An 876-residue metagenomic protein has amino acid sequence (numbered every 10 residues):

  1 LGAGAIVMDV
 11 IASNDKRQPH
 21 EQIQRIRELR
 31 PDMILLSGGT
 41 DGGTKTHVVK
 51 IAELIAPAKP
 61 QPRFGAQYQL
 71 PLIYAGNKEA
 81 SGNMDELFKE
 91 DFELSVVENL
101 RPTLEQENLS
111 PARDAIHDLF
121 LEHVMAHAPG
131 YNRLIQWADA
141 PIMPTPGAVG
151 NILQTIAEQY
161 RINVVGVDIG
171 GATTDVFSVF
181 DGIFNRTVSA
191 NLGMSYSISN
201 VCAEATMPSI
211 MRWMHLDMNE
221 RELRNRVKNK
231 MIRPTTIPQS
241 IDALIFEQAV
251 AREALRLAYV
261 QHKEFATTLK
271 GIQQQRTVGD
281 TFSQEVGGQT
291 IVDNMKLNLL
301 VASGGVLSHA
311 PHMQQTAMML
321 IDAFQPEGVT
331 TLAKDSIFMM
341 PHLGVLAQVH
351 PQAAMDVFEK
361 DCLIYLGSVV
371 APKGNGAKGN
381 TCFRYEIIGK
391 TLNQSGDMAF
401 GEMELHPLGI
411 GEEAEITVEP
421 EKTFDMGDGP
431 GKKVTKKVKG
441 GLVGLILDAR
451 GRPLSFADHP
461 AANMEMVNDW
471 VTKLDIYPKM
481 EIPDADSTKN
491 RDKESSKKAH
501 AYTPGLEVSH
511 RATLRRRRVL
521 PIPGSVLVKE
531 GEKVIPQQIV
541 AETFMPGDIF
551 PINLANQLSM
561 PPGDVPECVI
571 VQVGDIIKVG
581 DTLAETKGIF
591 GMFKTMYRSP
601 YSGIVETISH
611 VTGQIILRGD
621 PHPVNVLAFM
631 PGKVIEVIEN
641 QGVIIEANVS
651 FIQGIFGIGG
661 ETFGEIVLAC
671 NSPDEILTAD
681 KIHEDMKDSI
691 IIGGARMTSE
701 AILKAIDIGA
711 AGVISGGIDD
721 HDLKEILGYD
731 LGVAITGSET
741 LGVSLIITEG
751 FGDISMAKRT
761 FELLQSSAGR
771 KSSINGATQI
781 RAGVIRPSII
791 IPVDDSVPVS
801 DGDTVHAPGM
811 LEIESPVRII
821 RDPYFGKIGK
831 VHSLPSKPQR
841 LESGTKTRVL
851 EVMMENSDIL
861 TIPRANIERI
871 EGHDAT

Functional and structural regions predicted by a protein language model:
L1-N163, A243-R252, Q261-H262, A266 (+9 more regions): Nucleotide/phosphate-binding catalytic cleft detector across ATP-hydrolyzing and phosphate-transferring enzymes
I23, I152-I156, R161-G166, V176-V179 (+10 more regions): Generic recognition of flexible, low-complexity loop/linker segments
I26, M33-L36, I156-E158, I162-V179 (+7 more regions): Conserved catalytic-core segments centered on acid/base and nucleophilic motifs
S37, Y74-N77, V167, S303-G304 (+3 more regions): Short His-Asn-centered micro-motif
M84, H127-G182, N191, Q394-L405 (+2 more regions): Charge-patterned, long linear interaction tracts outside catalytic cores
N151-R224, P311-A333: Glycine-rich phosphate-binding loop of actin/hexokinase-like ATP-binding domains
V188-T268: Active-site core segments that coordinate phosphate-bearing ligands/cofactors across diverse enzyme families
T488, D492-T876: Well-ordered secondary-structure scaffolds
